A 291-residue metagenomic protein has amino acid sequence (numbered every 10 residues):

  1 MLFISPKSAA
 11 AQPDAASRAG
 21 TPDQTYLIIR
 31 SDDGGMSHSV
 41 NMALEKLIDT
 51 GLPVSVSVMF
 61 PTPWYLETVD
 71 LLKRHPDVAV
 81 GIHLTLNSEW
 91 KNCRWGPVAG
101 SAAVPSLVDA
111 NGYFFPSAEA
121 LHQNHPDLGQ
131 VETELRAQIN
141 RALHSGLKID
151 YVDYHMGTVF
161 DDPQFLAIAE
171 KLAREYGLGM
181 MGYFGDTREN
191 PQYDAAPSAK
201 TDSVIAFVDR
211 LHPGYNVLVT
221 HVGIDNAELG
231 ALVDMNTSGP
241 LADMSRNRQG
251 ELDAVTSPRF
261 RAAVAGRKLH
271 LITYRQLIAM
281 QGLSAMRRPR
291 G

Functional and structural regions predicted by a protein language model:
M1-G20: Bacterial Sec-dependent signal peptides at the C-terminal "C-region" and cleavage site
S17-A19, L44-T50, E67-A79, G96-D109 (+2 more regions): Acidic (Asp/Glu)-rich catalytic clusters
G20-K91: Active-site beta->alpha N-cap acidic-glycine motif
D33, V80, V152, L218 (+1 more regions): Conserved, mostly hydrophobic/aromatic
G34, P61, H83-E89, G157 (+4 more regions): Active-site beta-loop-alpha junctions enriched in small/polar residues
W95-L121, V233-D243: Active-site gating loops and adjacent loop-to-helix segments of metal-dependent hydrolytic enzymes
H125-I205, D209: Catalytic domains of cell-wall/extracellular-matrix polysaccharide-remodeling enzymes, centered on de-N-acetylation
M180-Y183, T237-G291: C-terminal domain-boundary segment and adjacent tail
